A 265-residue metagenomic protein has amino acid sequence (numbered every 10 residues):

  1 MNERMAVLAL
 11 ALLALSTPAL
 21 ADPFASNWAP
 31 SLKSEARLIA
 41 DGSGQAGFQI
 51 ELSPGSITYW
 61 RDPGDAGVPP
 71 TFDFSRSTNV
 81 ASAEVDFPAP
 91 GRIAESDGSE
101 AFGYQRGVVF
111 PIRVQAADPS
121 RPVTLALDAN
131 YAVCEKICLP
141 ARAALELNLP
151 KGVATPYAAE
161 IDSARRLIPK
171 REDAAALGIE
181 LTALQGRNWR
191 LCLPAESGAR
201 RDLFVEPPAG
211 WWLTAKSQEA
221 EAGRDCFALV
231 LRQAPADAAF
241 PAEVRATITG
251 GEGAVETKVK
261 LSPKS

Functional and structural regions predicted by a protein language model:
M1-L8: Bacterial N-terminal signal peptides that target proteins for export
S16-P18: N-terminal signal peptide c-region/cleavage motif recognized by signal peptidases
L20-S265: Extracellular/lumen-exposed scaffold segments
